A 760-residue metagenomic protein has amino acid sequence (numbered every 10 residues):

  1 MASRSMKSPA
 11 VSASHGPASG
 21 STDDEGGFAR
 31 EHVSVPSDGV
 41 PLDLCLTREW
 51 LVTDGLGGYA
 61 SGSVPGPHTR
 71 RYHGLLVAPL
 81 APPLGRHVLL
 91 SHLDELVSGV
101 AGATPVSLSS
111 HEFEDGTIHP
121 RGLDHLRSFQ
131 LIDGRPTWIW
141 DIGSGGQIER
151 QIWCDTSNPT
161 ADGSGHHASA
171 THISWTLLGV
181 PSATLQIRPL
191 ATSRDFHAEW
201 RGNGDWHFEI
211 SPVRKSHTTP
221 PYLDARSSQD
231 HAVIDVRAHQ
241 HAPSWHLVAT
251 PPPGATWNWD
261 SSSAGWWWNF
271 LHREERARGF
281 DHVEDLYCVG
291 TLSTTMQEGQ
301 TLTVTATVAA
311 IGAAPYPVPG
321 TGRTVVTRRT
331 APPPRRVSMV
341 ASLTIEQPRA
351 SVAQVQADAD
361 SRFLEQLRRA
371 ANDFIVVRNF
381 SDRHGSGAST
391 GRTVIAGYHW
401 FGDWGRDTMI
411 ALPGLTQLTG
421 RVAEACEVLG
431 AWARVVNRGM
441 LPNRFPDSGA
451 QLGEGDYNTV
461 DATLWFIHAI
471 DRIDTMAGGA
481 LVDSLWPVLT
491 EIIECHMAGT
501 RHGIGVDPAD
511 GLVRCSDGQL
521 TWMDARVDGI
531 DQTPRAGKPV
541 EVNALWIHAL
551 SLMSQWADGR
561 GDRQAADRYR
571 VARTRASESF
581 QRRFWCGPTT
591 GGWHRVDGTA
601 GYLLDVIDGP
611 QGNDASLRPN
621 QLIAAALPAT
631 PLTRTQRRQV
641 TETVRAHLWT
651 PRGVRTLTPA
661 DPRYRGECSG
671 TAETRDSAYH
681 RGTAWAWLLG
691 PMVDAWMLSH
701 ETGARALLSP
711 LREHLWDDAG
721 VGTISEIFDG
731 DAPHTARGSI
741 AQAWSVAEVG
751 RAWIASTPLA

Functional and structural regions predicted by a protein language model:
M1-A760: Acidic, mature catalytic/reactive cores of soluble proteins
